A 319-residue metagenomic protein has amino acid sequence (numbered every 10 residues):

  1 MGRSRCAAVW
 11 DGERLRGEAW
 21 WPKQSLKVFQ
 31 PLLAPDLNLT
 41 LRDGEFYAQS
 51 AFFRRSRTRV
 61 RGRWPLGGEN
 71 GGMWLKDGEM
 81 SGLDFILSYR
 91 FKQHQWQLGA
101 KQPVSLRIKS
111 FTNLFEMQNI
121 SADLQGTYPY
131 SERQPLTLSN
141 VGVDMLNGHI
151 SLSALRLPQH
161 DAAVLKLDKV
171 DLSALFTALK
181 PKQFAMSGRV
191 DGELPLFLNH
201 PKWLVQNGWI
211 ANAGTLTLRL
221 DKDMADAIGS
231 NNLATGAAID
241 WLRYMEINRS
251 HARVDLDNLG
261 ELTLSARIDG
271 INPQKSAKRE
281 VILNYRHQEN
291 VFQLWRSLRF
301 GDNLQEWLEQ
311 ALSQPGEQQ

Functional and structural regions predicted by a protein language model:
M1-Q49, R59-G62, E69-Q183, L220-Q319: Interface amphipathic segments
G44, G62-W64, G188, G192: Conserved glycine-centered beta-strand/turn positions repeated across beta-sheet architectures
S50-R55, L198-H200: Outer-membrane beta-barrel proteins
R189-L216: C-terminal structural cap/anchor segments
